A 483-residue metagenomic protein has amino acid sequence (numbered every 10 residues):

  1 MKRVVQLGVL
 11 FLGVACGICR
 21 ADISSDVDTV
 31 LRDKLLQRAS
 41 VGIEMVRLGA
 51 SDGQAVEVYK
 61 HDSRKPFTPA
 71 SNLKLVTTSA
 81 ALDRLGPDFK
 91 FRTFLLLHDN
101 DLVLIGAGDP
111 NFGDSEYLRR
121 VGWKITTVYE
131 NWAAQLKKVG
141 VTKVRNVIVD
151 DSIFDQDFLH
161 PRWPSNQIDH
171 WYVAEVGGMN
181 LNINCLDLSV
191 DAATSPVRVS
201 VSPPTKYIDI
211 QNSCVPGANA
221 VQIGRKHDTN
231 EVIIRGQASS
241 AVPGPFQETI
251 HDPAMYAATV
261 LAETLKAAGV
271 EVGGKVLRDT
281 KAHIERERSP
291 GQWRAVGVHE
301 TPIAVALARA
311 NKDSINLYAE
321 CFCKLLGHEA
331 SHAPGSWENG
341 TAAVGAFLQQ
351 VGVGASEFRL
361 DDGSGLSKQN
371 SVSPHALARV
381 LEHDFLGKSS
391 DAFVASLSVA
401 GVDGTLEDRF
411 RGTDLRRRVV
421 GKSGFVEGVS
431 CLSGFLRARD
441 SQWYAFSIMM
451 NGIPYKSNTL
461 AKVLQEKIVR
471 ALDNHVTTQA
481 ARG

Functional and structural regions predicted by a protein language model:
M1-G8: Bacterial N-terminal signal peptides that target proteins for export
G8-A15: Bacterial N-terminal signal peptides
C16-A21: Sec/Tat signal peptide C-region and signal peptidase I cleavage site
D22-D33, D83-A355, V463, R470-R482: Conserved serine DD-peptidase/penicillin-binding transpeptidase domain and beta-lactam-recognizing active-site
L31-H61: A short, well-structured edge-of-sheet supersecondary motif
V58-K60, D313, C323-G483: Small-residue-rich helix-loop
K60-A80: Short active-site loop at a secondary-structure junction that contains or immediately precedes the catalytic residue(s)
